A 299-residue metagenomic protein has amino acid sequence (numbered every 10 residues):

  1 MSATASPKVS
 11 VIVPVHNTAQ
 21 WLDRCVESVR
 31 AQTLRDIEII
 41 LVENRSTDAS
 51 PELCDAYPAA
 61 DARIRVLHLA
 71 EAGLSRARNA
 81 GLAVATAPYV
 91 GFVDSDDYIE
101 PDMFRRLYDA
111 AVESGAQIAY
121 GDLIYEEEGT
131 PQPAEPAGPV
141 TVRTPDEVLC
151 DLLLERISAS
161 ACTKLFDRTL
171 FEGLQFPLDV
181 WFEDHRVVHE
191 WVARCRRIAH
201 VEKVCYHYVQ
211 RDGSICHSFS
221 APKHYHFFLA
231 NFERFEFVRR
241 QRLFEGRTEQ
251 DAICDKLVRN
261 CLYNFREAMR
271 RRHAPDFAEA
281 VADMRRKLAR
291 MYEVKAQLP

Functional and structural regions predicted by a protein language model:
M1-T4, K8, A116, R270-P299: Membrane-interface aromatic/basic loop that binds lipid-linked glycans or pyrophosphate carriers, typified by
P7-S10, S28, E38, R186: Cell-envelope/extracellular polymer assembly enzymes that use nucleotide-activated donors
N17-A31: Short, well-formed alpha-helical segments that are part of the catalytic scaffolds of diverse glycosyltransferases
D23, D48-A56, Y98, D102: Acidic helix N-cap motif at the loop->helix transition within catalytic regions of sugar-transfer enzymes
S28, R35, E43-E52, D94: A conserved acidic beta->alpha catalytic loop
L69-A85: Glycine-rich, basic loop-to-helix element that forms the pyrophosphate-binding segment of sugar-nucleotide handling
L74, S95-A199, V209-P222: Donor-binding/catalytic cores of nucleotide-activated saccharide and glycerol-phosphate transferases/polymerases
V90: Short aromatic/hydrophobic "clamp" motif used to bind/position activated sugar donors
